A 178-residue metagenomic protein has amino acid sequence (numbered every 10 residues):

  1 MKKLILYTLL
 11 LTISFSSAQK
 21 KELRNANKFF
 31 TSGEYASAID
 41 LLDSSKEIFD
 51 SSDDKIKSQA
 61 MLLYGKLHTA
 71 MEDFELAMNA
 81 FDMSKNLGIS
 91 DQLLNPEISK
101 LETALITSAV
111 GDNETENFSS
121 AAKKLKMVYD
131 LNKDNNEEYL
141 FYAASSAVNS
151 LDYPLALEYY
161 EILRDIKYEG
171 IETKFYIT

Functional and structural regions predicted by a protein language model:
L4-I13: Sec-dependent N-terminal signal peptides
L6, S17-T103, E114-T115: N-terminal leader/linker segments that initiate helical-solenoid repeat arrays
N25, Y64, L101, S108 (+2 more regions): Structural register within alpha-helical repeat arrays
L42, L76-M83, S120-K126, L155-R164: Alpha-helical repeat scaffolds
E47, N86, Y129-D130, I162-D165: Conserved structural position within tetratricopeptide repeats
D50, I89, K133-D134, Y168: Short coil turns that delineate tetratricopeptide repeat
K55, S99-K100, D134, G170 (+1 more regions): Residue signature of alpha-solenoid helical repeat architecture, marking inter-repeat boundaries and helix-start
A60, L94, E138-Y139, E172-F175: TPR alpha-solenoid repeat register
